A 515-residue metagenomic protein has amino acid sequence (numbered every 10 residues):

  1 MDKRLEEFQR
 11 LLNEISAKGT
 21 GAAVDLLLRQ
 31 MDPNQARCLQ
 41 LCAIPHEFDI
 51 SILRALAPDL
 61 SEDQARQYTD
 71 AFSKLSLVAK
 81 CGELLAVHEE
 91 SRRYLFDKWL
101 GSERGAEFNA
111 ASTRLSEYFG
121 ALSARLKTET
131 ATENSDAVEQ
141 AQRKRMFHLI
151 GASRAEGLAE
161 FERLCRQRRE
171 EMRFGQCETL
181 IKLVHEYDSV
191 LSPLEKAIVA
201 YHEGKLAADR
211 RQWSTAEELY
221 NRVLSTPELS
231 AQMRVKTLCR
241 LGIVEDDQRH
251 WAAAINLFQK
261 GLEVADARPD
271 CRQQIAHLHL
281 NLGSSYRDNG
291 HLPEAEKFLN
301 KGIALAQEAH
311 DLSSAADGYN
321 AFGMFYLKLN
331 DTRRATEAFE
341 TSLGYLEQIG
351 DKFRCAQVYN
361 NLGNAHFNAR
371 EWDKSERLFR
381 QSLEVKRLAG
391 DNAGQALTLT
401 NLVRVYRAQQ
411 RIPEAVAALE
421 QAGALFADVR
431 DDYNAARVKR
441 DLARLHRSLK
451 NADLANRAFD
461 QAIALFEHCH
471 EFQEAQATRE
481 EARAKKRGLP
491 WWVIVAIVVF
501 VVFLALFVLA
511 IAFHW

Functional and structural regions predicted by a protein language model:
D2-A17, A65-Y68, L95-Q142, S153-I181: A eukaryote-biased feature capturing mid-to-C-terminal, repeat/solenoid-rich segments of large proteins, strongly
G21-T113, E117: C-terminal boundary/linker of central alpha/beta nucleotide-binding cores
S135, Q142, R154-A155, F174 (+13 more regions): TPR-repeat structural position
L149, Y187-D188, P227, A265-D266 (+10 more regions): Eukaryotic all-alpha helical interaction scaffolds
G151-A152, R210, Q248, N289 (+10 more regions): Structural motif corresponding to the intra-repeat A-B loop/turn of tetratricopeptide repeats
Y201-D209, M233-D247, Q273-D288, S313-K328 (+5 more regions): Conserved alpha-helical positions within TPR/SEL1-like repeat arrays
